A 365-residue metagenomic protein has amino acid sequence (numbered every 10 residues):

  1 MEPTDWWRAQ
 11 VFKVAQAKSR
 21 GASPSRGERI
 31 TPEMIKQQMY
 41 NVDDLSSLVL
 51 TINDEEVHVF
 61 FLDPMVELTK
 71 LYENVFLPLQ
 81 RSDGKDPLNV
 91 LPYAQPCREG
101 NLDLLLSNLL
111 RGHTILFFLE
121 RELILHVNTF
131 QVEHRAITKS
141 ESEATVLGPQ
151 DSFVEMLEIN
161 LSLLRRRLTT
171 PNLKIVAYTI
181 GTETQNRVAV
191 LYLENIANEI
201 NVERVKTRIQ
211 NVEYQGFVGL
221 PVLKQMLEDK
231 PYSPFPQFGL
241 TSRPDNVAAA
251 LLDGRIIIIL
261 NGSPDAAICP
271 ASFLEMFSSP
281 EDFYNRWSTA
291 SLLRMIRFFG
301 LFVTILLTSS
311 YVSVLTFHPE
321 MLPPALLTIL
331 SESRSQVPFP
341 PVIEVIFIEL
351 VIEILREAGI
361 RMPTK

Functional and structural regions predicted by a protein language model:
M1-L306, P324: Membrane-embedded alpha-helical signal segments
S272-K365: Transmembrane alpha-helical segments that form the functional core of multipass membrane systems
